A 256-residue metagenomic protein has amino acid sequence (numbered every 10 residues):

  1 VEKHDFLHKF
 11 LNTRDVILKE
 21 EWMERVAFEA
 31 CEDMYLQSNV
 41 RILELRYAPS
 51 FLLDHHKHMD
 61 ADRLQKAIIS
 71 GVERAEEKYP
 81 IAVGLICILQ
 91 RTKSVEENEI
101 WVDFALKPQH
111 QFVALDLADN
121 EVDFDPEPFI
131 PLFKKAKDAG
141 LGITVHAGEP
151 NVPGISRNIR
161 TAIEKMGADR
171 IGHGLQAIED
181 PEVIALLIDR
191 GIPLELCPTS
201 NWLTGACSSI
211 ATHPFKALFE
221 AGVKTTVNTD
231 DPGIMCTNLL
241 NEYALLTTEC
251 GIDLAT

Functional and structural regions predicted by a protein language model:
V1-L141, P150-R157, T161-M166, R170 (+2 more regions): Metal-cofactor-binding active-site regions of metalloenzymes
I143-V145: Extended, hydrophobic alpha-helical segments in both membrane/secreted and soluble proteins
